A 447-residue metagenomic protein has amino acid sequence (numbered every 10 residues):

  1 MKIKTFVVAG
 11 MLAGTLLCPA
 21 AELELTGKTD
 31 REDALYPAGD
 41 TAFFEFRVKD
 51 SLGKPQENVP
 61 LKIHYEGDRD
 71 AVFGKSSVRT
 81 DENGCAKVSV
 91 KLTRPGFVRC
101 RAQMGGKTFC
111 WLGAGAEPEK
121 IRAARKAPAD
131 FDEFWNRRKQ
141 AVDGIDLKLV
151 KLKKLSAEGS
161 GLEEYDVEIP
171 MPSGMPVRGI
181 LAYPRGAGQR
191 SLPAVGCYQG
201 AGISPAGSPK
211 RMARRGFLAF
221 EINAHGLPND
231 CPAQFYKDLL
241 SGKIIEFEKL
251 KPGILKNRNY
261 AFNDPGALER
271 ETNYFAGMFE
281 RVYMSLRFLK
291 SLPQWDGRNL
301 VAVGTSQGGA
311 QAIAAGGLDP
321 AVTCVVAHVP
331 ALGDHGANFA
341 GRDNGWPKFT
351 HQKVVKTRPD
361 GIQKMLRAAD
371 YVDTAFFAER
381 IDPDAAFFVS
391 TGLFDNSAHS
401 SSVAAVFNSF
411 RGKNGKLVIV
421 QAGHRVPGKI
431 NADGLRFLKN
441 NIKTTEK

Functional and structural regions predicted by a protein language model:
G27, G39-G53: Beta-strand-rich structural segments
D30, D143-G188: N-terminal cap/lid segment of alpha/beta-hydrolase-fold proteins
G179-Y183, R190-A201: Short beta-strand element of the alpha/beta-hydrolase
S204-E280, L286, A337-W346: Cap/lid segment of the alpha/beta-hydrolase catalytic domain
C231-Y236, L240, G309-G361, I419: Hydrolase active-site cap/lid region
W295-T305: Alpha/beta-hydrolase fold nucleophile elbow
I381, F387-T391: Short beta-strand/loop motif that positions the catalytic acidic residue of the alpha/beta-hydrolase fold
S400-K447: C-terminal catalytic histidine-bearing segment of alpha/beta-hydrolase fold enzymes
